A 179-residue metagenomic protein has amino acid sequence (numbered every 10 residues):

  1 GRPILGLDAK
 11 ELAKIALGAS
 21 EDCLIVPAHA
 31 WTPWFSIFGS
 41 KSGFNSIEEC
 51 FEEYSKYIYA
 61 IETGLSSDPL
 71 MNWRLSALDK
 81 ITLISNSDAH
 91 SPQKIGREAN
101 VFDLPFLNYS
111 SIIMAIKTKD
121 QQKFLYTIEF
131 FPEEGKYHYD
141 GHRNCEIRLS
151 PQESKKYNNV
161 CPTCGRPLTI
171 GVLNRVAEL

Functional and structural regions predicted by a protein language model:
G1, K14, P33-L179: Charged catalytic cores and adjacent phosphate/nucleic-acid-binding surfaces used for phosphate/nucleic-acid chemistry
G1-K10: Divalent metal-binding segments
A13-S20: Active-site acidic/histidine clusters and adjacent loop/turn architecture that either coordinate catalytic ions
S20-E21, K80: Residue-level detector of structured alpha->beta connecting loops
D22-C23, Q122: A general structural signal for well-ordered secondary-structure junctions
C23-I25, L83: Hydrophobic beta-strand scaffold residues
P27-W31: Short, well-ordered beta-to-alpha junction loops that form the rim of enzyme active sites and present histidine/acidic
